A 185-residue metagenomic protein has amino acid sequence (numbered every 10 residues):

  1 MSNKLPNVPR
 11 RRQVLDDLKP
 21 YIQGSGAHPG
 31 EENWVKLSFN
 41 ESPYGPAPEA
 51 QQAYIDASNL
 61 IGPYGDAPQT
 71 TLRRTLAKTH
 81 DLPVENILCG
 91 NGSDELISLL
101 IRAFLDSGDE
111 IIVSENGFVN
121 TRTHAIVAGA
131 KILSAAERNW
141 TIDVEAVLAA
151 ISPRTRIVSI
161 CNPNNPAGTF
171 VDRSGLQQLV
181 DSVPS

Functional and structural regions predicted by a protein language model:
S2-P63: N-terminal "arm"/small-domain region of PLP-dependent enzymes with the aminotransferase-like
N40-P43, S93-D94, F118, N162-P166: Short glycine-rich anion-binding loops that position phosphate/pyrophosphate groups of nucleotides and phosphorylated
G45-A47, I97-S98, T121-R122, A167-G168: Glycine/Thr-rich phosphate-binding loops of Rossmann-like dinucleotide-binding domains
Q69-E110: Phosphate-binding glycine-rich loop
A103-H124, A135-A136: Conserved PLP-anchoring active-site segment centered on the Schiff-base-forming lysine
V127-I132: A short helix-loop-beta submotif of the ANL/AMP-binding
R138-S185: Active-site phosphate-binding strand-loop segment of PLP-dependent enzymes
